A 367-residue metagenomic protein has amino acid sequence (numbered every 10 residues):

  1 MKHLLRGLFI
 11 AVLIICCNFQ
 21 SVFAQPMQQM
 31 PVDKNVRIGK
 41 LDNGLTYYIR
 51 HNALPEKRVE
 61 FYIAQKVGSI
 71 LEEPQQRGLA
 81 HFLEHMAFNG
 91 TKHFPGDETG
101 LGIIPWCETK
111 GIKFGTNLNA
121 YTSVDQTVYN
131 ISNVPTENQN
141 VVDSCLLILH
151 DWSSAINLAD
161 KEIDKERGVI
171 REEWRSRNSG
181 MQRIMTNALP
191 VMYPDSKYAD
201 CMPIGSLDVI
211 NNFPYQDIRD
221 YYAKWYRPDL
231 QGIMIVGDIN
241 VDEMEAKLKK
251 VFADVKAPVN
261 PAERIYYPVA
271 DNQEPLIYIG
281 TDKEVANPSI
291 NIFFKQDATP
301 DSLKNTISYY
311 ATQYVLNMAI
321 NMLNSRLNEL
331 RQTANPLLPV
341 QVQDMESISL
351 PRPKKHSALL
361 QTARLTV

Functional and structural regions predicted by a protein language model:
M1-P26: Bacterial Sec-dependent N-terminal signal peptides
Q25-R37, Y129-S132, Q139, L147 (+4 more regions): Histidine-acidic residue clusters that define the catalytic metal-binding segment of zinc metallopeptidase domains
Q29-I63: Mature N-terminal segment immediately following signal peptide/propeptide cleavage in secreted/periplasmic
E60-S132, R183, D200-S206, N321-V342 (+1 more regions): M16/MPP (pitrilysin/insulinase) zinc-metallopeptidase core fold and M16-derived inactive scaffolds
G90, I131-K165, L350-V367: M16/insulysin-pitrilysin zinc metalloprotease superfamily fold
T99-P105, N157-R175, N240, V259-Q273 (+1 more regions): Acidic/histidine-enriched alpha-helical segments
R167, M181, Q216-K250: Non-catalytic, conformational "gating/processing" segments within enzyme and secreted inhibitor domains
D195, G232-N291: An aromatic/glycine/proline-enriched structural segment found at the starts of mature extracellular/organellar domains
